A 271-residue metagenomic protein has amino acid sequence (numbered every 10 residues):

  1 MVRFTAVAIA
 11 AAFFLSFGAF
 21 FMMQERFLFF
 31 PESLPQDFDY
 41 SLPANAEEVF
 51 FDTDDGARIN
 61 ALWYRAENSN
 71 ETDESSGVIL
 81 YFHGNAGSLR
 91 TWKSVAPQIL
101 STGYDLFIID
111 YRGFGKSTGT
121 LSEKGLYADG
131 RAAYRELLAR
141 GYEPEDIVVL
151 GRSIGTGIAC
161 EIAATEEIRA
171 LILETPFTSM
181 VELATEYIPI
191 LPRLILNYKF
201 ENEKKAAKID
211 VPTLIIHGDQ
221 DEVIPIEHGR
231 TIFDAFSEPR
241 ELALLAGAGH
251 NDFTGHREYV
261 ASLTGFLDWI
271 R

Functional and structural regions predicted by a protein language model:
T5-D52: An N-terminal hydrophobic leader/cap segment in hydrolases
D54-E136, R140: Membrane-embedded segments
V95, N202, V211, P225-D234: Short alpha-helix in the alpha/beta-hydrolase fold that links the catalytic acid
E136-R140, E145-P189: Primarily recognizes the serine-hydrolase "nucleophile elbow" in alpha/beta-hydrolase and SGNH/GDSL folds
K208-D210, I215-H217, D221: Short beta-strand/loop motif that positions the catalytic acidic residue of the alpha/beta-hydrolase fold
Q220-I224, H250-N251: Acidic catalytic loop of the alpha/beta-hydrolase fold
R230-N251: Catalytic histidine neighborhood in serine/cysteine hydrolases with alpha/beta-hydrolase-type architecture
T254-L267: Post-His helix in hydrolase/transferase enzymes
